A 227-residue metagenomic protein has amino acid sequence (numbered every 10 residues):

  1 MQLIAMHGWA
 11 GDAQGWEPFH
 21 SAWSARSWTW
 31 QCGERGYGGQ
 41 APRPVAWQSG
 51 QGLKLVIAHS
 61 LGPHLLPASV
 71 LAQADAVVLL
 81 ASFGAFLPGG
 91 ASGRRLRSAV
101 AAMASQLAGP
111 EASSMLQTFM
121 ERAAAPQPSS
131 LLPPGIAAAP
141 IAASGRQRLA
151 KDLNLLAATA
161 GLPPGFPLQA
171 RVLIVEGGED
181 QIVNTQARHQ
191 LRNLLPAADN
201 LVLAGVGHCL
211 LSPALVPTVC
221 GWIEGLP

Functional and structural regions predicted by a protein language model:
M1-R43: Conserved HGGG/HGGXW glycine-rich cap/lid loop of the alpha/beta-hydrolase fold
I4-G8, H59, E176-G177, A204: The conserved beta1-alpha1 loop
Q73-L107, R148-D152: Flexible "cap/lid" loop of the alpha/beta hydrolase fold
P110-A157: Conserved alpha/beta-hydrolase catalytic His-Asp/Glu region
P167-L168, I174-E176, D180: Short beta-strand/loop motif that positions the catalytic acidic residue of the alpha/beta-hydrolase fold
A170, N184-N193: Short alpha-helix in the alpha/beta-hydrolase fold that links the catalytic acid
G178-V183, H208-C209: Acidic catalytic loop of the alpha/beta-hydrolase fold
L203-P217: Catalytic histidine-centered segment of alpha/beta-hydrolase-like enzymes
